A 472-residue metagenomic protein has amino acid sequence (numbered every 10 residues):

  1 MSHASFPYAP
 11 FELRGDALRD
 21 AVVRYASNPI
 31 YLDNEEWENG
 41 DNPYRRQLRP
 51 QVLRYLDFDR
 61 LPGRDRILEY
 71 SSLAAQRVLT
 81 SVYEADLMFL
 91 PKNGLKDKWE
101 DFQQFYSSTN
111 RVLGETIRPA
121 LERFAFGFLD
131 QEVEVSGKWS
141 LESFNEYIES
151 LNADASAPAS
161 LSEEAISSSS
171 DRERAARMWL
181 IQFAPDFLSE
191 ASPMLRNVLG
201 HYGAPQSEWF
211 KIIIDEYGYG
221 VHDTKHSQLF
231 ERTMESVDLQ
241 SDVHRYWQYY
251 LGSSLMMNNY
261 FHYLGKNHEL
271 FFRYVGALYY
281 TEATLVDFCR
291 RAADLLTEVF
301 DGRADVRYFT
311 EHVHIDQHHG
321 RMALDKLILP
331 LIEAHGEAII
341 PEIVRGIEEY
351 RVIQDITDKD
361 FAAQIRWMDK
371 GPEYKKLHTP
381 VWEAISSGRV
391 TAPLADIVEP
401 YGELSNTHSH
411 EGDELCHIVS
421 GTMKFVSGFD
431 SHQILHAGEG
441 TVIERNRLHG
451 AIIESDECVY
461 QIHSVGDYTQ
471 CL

Functional and structural regions predicted by a protein language model:
S2-R14, E134-V299, K370-G371: Active-site-proximal alpha-helical scaffolds that flank and shape metal-associated catalytic sites
H3-R172, I181-Q182, D186, K370-E383 (+2 more regions): Phosphate/adenylate-binding glycine loop and adjacent helical scaffold
G252-T281, L285, Y308-H318, M322-K370: C-terminal, helix-dominated tail/subdomain
W382-H410: Conserved short histidine dyad/triad with adjacent acidic residue
S405, G421-V426, G440-T441: Short beta-strand segments in beta-sandwich/barrel cores
S409-F425: Short, conserved beta-strand element in jelly-roll/cupin
F429-R445: Short acidic-glycine-tyrosine-enriched beta hairpin
R445-C471: Ligand-binding loop in jelly-roll beta-barrel domains
